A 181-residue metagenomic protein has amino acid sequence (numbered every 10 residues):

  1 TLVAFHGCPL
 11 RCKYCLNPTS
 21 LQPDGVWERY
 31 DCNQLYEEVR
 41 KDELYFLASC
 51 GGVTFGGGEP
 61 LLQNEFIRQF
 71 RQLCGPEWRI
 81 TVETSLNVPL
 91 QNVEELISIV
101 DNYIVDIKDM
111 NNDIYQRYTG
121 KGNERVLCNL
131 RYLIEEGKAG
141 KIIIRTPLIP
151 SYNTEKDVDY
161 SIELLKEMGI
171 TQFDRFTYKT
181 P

Functional and structural regions predicted by a protein language model:
T1-Y30: Canonical Radical SAM [4Fe-4S] cluster-binding loop centered on the CxxxCxxC motif and its immediate flanking residues
G25-C32, T119-N123: Flexible, glycine- and charge-enriched loops at secondary-structure boundaries
R40-K179: Conserved AdoMet/S-adenosylmethionine-binding subsite of the radical SAM
